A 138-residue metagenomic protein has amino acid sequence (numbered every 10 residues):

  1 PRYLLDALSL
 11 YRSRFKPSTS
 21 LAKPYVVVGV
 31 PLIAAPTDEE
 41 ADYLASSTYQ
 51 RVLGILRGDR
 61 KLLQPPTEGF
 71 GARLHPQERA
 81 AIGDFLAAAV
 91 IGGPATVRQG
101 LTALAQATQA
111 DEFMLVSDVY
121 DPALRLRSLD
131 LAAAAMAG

Functional and structural regions predicted by a protein language model:
P1-G138: Active-site-adjacent structural elements that line small-molecule/cofactor binding pockets in enzymes
